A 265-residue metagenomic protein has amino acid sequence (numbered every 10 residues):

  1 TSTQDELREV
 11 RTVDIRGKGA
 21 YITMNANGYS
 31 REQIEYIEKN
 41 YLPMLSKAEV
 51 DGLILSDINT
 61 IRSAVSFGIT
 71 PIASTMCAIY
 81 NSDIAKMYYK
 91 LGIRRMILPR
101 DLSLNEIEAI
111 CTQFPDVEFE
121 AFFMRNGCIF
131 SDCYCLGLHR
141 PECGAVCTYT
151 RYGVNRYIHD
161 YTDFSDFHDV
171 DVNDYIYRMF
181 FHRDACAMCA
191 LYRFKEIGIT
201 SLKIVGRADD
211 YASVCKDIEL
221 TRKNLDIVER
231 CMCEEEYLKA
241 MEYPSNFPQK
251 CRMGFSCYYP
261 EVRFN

Functional and structural regions predicted by a protein language model:
T1-A78, D83-I84, I97-P99, L104-N265: Active-site pocket-lining/capping segments in soluble small-molecule metabolic enzymes
G92-I93: As written
